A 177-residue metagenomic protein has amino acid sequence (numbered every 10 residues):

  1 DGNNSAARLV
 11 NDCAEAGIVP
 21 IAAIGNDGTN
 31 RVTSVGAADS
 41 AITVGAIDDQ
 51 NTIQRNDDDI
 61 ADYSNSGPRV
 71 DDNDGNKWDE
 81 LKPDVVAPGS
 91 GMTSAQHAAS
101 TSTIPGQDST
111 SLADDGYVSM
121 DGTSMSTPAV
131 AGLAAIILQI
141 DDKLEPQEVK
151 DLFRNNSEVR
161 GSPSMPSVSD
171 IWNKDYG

Functional and structural regions predicted by a protein language model:
D1-N3, A23: Short acidic, glycine-rich surface-loop motifs adjacent to enzyme active sites
A6-L9, P88, S126-V130, E145 (+1 more regions): Stable alpha-helical elements in mature extracytoplasmic
A14: Conserved ATPase "switch" residues in P-loop NTPase domains
P20-G25, V44: Active-site neighborhood of phospho(di)ester-bond hydrolases with catalytic His/Asp-centered motifs
N26-S40: Glycine-rich, charge-decorated loop segments at or immediately adjacent to ligand/cofactor-binding or catalytic sites
G36-A135, Q139, K174: Extracellular S/T/G-rich loop segment that most often corresponds to the catalytic His/Ser-adjacent loop
A87, Q139-G177: C-terminal subdomain of the subtilisin-like protease fold in secreted/lumenal serine endopeptidases
